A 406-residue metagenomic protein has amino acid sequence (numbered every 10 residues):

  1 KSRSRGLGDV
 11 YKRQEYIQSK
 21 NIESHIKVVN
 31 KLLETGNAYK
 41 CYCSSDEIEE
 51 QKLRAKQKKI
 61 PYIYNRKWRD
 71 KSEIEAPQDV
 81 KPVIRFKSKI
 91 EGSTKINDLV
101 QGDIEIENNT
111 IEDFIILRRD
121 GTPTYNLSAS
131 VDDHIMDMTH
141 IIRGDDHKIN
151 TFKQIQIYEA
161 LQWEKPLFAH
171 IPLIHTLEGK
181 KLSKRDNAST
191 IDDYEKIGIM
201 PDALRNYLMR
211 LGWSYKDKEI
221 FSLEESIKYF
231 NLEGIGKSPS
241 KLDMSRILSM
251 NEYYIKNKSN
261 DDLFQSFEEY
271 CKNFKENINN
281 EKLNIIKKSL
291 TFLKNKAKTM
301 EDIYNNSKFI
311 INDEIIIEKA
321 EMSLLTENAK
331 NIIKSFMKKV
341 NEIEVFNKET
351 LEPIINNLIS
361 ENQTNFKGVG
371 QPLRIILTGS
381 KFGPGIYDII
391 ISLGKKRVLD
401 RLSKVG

Functional and structural regions predicted by a protein language model:
K1-Y11: Single conserved hydrophobic/aromatic residue that forms the stacking wall/gate of nucleotide- or nucleobase-binding
R5, Q14-Y16, K20-E23, K27-E49 (+6 more regions): Basic, alpha-helical terminal appendages of large translation-related enzymes
G8, N126-S128, L373: Hydrophobic alpha-helical segments in the ANL/AMP-binding
Q18, K31-H170, H175-L182, T190 (+3 more regions): Active-site cores that bind ATP or allylic diphosphates and position pyrophosphate for catalysis
G144, Y194, I359, Q363: Short, charged/polar micro-motifs that form catalytic or ligand-binding hotspots
I149, L161-I316, T378-G406: Catalytic adenosine-cofactor/nucleotide-binding cores of aminoacyl-tRNA synthetases and other
